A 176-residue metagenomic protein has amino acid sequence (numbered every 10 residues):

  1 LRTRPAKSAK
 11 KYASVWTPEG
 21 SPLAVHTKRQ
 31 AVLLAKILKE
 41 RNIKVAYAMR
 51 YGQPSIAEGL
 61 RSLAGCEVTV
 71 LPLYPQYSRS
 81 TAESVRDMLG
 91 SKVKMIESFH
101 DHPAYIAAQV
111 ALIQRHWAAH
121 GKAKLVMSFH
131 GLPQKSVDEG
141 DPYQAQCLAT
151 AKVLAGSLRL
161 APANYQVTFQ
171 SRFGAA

Functional and structural regions predicted by a protein language model:
L1-A176: Active-site-proximal alpha-helix that buttresses catalytic centers in soluble enzyme cores
